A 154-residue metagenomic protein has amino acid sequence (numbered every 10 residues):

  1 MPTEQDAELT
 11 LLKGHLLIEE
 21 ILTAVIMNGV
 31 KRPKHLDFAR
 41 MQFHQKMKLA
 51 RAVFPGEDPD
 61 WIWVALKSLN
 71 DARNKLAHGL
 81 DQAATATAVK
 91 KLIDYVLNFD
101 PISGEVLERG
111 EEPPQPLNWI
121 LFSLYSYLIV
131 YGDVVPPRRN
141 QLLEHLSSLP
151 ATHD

Functional and structural regions predicted by a protein language model:
M1-D154: Amphipathic alpha-helical interface elements
